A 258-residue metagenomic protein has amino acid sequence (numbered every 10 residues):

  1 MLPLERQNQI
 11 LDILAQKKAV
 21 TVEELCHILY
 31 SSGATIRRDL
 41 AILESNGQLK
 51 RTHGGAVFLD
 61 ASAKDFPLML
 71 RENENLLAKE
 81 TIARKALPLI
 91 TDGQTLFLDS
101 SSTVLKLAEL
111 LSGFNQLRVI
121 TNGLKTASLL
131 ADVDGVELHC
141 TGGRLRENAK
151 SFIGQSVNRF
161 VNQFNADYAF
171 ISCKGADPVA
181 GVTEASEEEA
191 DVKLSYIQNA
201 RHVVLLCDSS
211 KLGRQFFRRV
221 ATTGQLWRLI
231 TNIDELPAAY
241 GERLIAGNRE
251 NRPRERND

Functional and structural regions predicted by a protein language model:
L2-E5, D12, A19-L25, Y30-S32 (+2 more regions): Conserved phosphate- and dinucleotide-binding cores of soluble alpha/beta proteins, encompassing both enzyme active
L2-Y30, A34-S100, A108-F114, I120 (+1 more regions): HTH-adjacent hinge/linker in prokaryotic transcriptional regulators
T103, T126: A generic "binding-loop/recognition-motif" signal
